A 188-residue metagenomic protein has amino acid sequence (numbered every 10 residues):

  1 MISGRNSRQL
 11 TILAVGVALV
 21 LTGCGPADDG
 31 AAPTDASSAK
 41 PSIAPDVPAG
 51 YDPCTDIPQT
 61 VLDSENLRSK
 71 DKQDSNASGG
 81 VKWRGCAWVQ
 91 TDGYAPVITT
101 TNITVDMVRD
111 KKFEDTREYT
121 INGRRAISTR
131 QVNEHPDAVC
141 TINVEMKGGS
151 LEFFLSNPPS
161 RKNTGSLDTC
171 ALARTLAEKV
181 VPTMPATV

Functional and structural regions predicted by a protein language model:
M1, P41-P45, S160-L167: Short coil/turn segments at secondary-structure junctions
M1-L13: Bacterial N-terminal signal peptides that target proteins for export
V20-G23: C-terminal motif of bacterial Sec signal peptides marking the signal peptidase cleavage site
G25-D28: Bacterial signal peptide processing site
G30-Y94, M184-V188: Extracytoplasmic low-complexity, Pro/Thr/Ser/Ala/Gly-rich segments that lie immediately after a secretion/anchoring
S64, S69-R130: Short, solvent-exposed recognition patches
D115-V188: A short, solvent-exposed beta-edge/loop patch
